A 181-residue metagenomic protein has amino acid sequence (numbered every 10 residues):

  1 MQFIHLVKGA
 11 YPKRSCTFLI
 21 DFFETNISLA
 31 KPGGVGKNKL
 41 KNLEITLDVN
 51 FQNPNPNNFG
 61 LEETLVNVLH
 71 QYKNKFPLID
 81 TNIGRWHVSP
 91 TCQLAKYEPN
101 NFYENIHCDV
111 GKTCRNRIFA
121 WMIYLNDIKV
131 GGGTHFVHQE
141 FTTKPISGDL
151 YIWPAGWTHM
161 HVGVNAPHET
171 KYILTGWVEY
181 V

Functional and structural regions predicted by a protein language model:
M1-S89: Non-heme Fe(II)/2-oxoglutarate
V66, H70-V181: Catalytic core of non-heme Fe(II) oxygenases with the double-stranded beta-helix
